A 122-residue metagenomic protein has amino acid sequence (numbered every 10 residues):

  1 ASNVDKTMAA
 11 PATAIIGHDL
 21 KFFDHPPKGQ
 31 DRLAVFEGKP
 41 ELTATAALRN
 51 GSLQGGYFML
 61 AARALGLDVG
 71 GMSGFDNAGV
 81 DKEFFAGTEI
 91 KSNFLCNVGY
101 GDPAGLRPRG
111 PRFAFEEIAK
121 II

Functional and structural regions predicted by a protein language model:
A1-G51: Glycine/small-residue-rich phosphate/adenosyl-binding loop
V4, M59, N77-A78: Short glycine-/small-residue-rich flexible loop motifs, especially phosphate/cofactor-binding loops
V4-I16, A86-G105: A glycine-rich helix N-cap at a beta->alpha junction
L20, F75-A78, G101-D102: Acidic, glycine-rich active-site loops and adjacent beta-strand->loop/helix elements that engage anionic groups
G29-L33, K91-I122: C-terminal helix-cap and adjacent tail motif
A46, L67-G79: GST superfamily/GST-like fold recognition
S52-R63, G70: Alpha-helical transmembrane segments of helical membrane proteins, especially in multi-pass transport, channel
E83: Residues that scaffold the ATP/ADP-binding catalytic core of kinase and kinase-like folds
